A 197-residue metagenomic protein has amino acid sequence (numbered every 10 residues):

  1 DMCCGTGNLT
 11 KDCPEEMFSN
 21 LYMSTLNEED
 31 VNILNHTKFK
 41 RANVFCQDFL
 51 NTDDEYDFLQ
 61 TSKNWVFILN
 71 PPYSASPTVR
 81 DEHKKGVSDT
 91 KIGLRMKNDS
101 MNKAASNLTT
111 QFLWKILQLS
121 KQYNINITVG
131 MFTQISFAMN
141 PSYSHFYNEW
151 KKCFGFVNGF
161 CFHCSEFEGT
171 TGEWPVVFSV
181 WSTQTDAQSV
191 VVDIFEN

Functional and structural regions predicted by a protein language model:
D1-C13, V44-N51, F58-I92, T109-Q122 (+2 more regions): Conserved proline-anchored active-site loop of SAM-dependent methyltransferases that bridges a beta-strand
N20-L26: Conserved SAM-binding motif I beta-strand of class I
N32, S74-V79, T170-T171: Switch/connector loops and helix/strand junctions flanking conserved nucleotide-binding motifs in nucleotide-processing
L34-T37: Conserved SAM-binding loop
I92-N98: Conserved phosphoryl-transfer catalytic core
N98-H163: Conserved Class I SAM-dependent methyltransferase catalytic core
H163-V177: Short, conserved secondary-structure transition motifs
E173-N197: Flexible, glycine-/basic-rich loop-and-beta segments that form/coincide with the SAM-dependent methyltransferase
